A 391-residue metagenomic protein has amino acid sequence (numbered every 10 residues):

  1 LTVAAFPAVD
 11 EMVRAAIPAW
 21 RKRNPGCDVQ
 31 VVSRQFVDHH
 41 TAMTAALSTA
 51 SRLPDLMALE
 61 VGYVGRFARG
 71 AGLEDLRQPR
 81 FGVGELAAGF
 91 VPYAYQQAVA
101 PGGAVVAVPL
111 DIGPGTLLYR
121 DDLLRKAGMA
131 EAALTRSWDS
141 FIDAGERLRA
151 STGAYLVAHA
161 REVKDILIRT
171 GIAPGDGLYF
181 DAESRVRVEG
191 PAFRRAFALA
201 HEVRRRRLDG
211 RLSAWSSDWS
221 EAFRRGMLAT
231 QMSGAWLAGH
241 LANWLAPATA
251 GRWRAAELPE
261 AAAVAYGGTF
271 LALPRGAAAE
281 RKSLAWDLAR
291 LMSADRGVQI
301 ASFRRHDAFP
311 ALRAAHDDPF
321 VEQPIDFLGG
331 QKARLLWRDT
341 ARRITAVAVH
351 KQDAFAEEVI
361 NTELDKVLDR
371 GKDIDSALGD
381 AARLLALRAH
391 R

Functional and structural regions predicted by a protein language model:
L1-G65, S376, D380-R391: Conserved N-terminal structural module of periplasmic/extracytoplasmic solute-binding proteins
S33-A42, G62, R136-I142, R211-R224: Short helix-initiation/N-cap motifs at beta->coil->alpha
V61-P114, A250, R254-A256: Hinge/lid segment of periplasmic solute-binding proteins
R77-F90, L134, L156-V157, D176-A196 (+4 more regions): Short, solvent-exposed loop/beta-turn-alpha elements that line the ligand-binding surface or hinge of extracytoplasmic
A104-L110, G115, D139-V186, A192 (+1 more regions): Extracytoplasmic/periplasmic solute-binding protein
R125, E322, L336-R391: Conserved C-terminal helix/tail region of periplasmic/extracytoplasmic solute-binding proteins
A144-R147, E183-S213, L258: Glycine-centered hinge/linker elements that transmit conformational signals in sensory and ligand-binding systems
H240-A248, A261-V359: C-terminal lobe and pocket-closing loops of periplasmic/extracytoplasmic Venus-flytrap solute-binding proteins
